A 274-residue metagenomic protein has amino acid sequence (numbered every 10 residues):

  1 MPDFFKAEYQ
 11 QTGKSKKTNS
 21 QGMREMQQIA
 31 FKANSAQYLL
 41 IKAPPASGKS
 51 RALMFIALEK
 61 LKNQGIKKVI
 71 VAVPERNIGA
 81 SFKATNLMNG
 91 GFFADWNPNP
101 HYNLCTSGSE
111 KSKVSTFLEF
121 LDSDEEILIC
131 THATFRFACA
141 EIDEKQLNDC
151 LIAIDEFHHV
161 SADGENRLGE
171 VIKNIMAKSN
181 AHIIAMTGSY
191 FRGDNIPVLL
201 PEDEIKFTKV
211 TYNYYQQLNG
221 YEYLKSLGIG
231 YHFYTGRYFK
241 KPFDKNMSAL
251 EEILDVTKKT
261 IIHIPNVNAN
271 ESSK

Functional and structural regions predicted by a protein language model:
P2-K42: Conserved pre-motif I regulatory segment
S35-I41, K67, E126, T257-T260: Pre-Walker A (Motif I) flank of P-loop NTPase domains
A36-I56: Walker A/P-loop
K42-P44, A72, H263: Residues at the beta-strand->loop junction immediately N-terminal to the Walker
S50-L61, G65-N97, T134, P265-S273: Conserved Walker A/P-loop ATP-binding site and its immediately adjacent core in helicase/helicase-like ATPase domains
G90-F137: Inter-Walker segment of RecA-like/P-loop motor cores
H132-T134, D143-I184: SF2 helicase catalytic motif II
P197-K274: Conserved interdomain linker/interface between the two RecA-like ATPase lobes of SF2 helicase motors
